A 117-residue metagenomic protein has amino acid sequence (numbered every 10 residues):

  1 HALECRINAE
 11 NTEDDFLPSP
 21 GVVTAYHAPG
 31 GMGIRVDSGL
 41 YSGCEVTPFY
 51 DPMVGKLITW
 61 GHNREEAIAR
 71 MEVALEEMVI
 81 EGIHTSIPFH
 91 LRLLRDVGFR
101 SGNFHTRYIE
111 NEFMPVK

Functional and structural regions predicted by a protein language model:
H1-K117: Catalytic cores of soluble metabolic enzymes centered on carboxylation/carboxyl-transfer
